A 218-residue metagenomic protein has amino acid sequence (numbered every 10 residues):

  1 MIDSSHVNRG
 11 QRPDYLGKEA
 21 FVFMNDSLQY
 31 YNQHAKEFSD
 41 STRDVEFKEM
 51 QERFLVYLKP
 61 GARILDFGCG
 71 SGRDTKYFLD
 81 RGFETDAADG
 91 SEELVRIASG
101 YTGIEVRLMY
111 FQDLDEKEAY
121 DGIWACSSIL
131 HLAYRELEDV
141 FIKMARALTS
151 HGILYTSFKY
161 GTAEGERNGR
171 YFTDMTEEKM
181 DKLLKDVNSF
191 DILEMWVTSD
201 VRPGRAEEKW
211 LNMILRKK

Functional and structural regions predicted by a protein language model:
E19-K59: Conserved class I S-adenosyl-L-methionine
G61-G70: Conserved class I S-adenosyl-L-methionine
S71-D113: Class I SAM-dependent methyltransferase SAM/SAH-binding core
Q112-I123: A short acidic, Gly/Pro-enriched loop at the edge of an enzyme's catalytic core that lines a small-molecule cofactor
E138-S150: A short glycine-rich, Lys/Arg-flanked "PGG" loop and its adjoining helix->strand segment in the class I
H151-F158: Conserved beta-strand signature within the Rossmann-like core of class I S-adenosyl-L-methionine
A163-K179, R202-G204: Acceptor-substrate binding/catalytic loop of class I
S189-D200: Conserved S-adenosyl-L-methionine
